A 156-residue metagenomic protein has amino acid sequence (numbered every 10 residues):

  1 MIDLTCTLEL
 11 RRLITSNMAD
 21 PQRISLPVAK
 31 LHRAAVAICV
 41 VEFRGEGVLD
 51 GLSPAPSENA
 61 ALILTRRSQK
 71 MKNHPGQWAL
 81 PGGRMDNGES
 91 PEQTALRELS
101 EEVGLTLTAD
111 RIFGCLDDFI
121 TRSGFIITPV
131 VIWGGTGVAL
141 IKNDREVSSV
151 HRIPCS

Functional and structural regions predicted by a protein language model:
M1-A79, R84-V138, V147: N-terminal leader/linker segments that precede catalytic domains of diphosphate-processing enzymes
K142-S156: NUDIX/MutT-family hydrolases
